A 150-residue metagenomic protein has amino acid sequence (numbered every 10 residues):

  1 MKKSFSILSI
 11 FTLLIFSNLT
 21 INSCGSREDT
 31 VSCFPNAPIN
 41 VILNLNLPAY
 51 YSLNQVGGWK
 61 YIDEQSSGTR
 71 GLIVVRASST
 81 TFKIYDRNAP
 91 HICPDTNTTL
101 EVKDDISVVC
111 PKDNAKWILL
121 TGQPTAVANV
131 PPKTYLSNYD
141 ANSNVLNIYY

Functional and structural regions predicted by a protein language model:
M1, C24-G25: A generic structural motif
M1-F11: Bacterial N-terminal signal peptides that target proteins for export
L13-F16: Non-catalytic accessory regions used for complex assembly or targeting
N18-S23: C-terminal motif of bacterial Sec signal peptides marking the signal peptidase cleavage site
C24, A89, C110-D113: Short cysteine clusters
R27-D105, I118-L119, K133-Y150: N-terminal pre-ligand scaffold of iron-sulfur
K103-D113, P124-S137: Short cysteine/histidine-rich metal-coordination sites, predominantly Zn2+-binding motifs
